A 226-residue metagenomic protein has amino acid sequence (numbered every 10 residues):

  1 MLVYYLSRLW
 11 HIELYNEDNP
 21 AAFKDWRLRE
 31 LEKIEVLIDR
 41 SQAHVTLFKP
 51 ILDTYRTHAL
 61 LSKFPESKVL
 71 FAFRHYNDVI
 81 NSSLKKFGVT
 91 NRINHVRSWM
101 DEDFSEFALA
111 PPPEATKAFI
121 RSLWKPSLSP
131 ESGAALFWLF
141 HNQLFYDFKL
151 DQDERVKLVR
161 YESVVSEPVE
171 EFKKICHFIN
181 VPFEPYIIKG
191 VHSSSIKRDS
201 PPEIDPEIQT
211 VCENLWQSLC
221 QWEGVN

Functional and structural regions predicted by a protein language model:
M1-S41, K86-T90, R97-D101, Y186 (+1 more regions): PAPS-dependent sulfotransferase catalytic core
M1-V3, Y55-T57, N77-S82, G88 (+1 more regions): Short catalytic/ligand-binding loop motif for oxyanion handling, primarily in non-cytosolic enzymes, centered on
E13, K68-L70, K157-V159: Hydrophobic/aromatic beta-strand patches that form the interior of the parallel beta-sheet core in alpha/beta enzyme
D39-A59: Glycine-rich phosphate-binding loop used to anchor ATP phosphates in small-molecule kinases, encompassing both
L47-I51, F73-R74, Y161: Short His-Asn-centered micro-motif
L60-K86, I175: Conserved phosphate-donor/acceptor-positioning beta-strand/loop module used by diverse small-molecule
R92-P113: Long, charge-dense
A108-N226: PAPS-dependent sulfotransferases, especially Golgi type II membrane carbohydrate sulfotransferases
